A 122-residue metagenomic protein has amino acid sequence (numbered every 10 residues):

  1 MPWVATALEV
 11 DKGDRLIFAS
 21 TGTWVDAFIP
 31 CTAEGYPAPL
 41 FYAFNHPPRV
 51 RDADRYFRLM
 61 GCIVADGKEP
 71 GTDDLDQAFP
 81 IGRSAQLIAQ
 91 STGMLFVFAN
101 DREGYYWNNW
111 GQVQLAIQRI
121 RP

Functional and structural regions predicted by a protein language model:
M1-P122: Gly-Asp-aromatic-enriched flexible segments
